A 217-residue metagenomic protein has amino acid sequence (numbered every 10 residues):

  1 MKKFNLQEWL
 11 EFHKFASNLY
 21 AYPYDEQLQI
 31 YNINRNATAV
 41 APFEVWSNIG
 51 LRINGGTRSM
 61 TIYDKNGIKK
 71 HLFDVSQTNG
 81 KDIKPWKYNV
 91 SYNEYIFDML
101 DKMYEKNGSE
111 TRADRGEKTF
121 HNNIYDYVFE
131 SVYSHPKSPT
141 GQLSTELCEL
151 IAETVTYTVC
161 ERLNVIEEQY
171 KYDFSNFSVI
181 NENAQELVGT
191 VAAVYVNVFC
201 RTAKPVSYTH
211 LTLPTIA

Functional and structural regions predicted by a protein language model:
M1-S207, L211: N-terminal accessory/interface modules of nucleic-acid-binding and processing proteins
T212-A217: A short, hydrophobic C-terminal helix/tail in secreted or cell-surface proteins
